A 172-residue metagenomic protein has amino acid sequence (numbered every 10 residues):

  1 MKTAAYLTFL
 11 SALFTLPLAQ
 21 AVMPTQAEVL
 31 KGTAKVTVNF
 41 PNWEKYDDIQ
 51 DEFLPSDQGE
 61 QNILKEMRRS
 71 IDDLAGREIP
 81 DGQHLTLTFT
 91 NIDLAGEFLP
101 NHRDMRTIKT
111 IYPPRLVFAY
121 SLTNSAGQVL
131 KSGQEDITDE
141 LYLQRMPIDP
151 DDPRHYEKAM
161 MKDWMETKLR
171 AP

Functional and structural regions predicted by a protein language model:
M1-T8: Bacterial N-terminal signal peptides that target proteins for export
T8-P17: Bacterial N-terminal signal peptides
Q20-L64, A95: A structural "domain/chain start" motif
N42, F89-D93, Q134-D139: A mature extracytoplasmic/lumenal domain signature
E52-L87: N-terminal, post-signal-peptide region of Sec/Tat-exported proteins
F53-L54, K131-D163: Short secondary-structure boundary motifs at beta->alpha junctions and helix caps
M67-I79, D93-G96, W164-P172: Sec/Tat-exported extracytoplasmic proteins
D81-A126: Surface-exposed short loop/turn segments
